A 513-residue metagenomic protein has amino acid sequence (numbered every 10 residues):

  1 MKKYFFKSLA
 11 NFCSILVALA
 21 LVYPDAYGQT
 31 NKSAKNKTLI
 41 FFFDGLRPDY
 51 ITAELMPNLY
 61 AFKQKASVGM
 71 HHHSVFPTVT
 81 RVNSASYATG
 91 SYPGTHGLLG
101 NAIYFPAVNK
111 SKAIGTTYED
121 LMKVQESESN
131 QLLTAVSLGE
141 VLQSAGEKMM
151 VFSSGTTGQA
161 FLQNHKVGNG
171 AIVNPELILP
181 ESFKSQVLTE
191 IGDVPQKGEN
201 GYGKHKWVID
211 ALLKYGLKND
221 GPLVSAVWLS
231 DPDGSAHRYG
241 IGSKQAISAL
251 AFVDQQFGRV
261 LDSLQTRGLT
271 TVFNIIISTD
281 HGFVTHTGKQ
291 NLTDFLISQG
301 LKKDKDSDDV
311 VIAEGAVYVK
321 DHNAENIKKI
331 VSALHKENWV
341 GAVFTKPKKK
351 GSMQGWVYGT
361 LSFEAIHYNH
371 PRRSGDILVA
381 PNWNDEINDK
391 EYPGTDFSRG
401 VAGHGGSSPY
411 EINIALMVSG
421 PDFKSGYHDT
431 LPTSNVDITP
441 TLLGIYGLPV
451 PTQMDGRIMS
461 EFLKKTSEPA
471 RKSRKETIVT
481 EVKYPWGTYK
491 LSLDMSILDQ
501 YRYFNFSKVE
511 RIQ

Functional and structural regions predicted by a protein language model:
M1-N31: Bacterial Sec-dependent N-terminal signal peptides
A34, M70, P77-V79, N101-K110 (+4 more regions): Secreted, luminal/periplasmic, and some membrane-associated catalytic domains that remodel anionic oxygen-ester
A34-P48, A61-K63, Y87, L142 (+6 more regions): Beta-strand elements within well-structured catalytic alpha/beta cores of enzymes that handle phosphate/sulfate esters
P48, Y60-A61, E140-Q143, E314-K350 (+2 more regions): Non-catalytic, well-ordered alpha-helical segments in soluble enzyme domains
I51-L98, A102, K148-V151: Short, structured active-site-proximal loop/turn typified by the sulfatase FGly-forming signature C/S-X-P-X-R
Y92, L98-G240, H335-N338, R511-I512: His/Asp/Glu-rich, glycine-adjacent segments that coordinate divalent cations and/or stabilize oxyanion chemistry on
I297-A333, R399-P440, G444-I445, K465: Substrate-binding rim/cap in mid-to-C-terminal beta-strand-loop elements of soluble/periplasmic
T466-Q513: Acidic, Ser/Thr-rich low-complexity intrinsically disordered segments
